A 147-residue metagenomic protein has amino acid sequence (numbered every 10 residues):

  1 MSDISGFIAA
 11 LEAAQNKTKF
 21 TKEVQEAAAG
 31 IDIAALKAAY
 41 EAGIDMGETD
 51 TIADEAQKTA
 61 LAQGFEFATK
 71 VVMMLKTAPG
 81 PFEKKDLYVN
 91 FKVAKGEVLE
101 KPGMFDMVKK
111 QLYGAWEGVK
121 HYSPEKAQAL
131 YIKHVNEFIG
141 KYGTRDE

Functional and structural regions predicted by a protein language model:
S2-E147: N-terminal alpha-helical modules
